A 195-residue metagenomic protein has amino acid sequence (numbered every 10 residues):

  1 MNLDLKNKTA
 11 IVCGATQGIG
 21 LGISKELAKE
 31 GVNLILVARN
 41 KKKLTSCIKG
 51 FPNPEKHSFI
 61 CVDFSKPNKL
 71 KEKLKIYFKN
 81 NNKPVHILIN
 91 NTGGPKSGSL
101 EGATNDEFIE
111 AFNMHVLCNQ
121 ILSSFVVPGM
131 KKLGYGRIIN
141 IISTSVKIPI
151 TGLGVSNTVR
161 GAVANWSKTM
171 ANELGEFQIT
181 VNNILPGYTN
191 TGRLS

Functional and structural regions predicted by a protein language model:
T16-G18: Conserved glycine-rich cofactor-binding loop
F51-N68: Rossmann-fold cofactor-recognition segment
S99-F112, I138, L194: Substrate-binding pocket helix/loop in short-chain dehydrogenase/reductase
A103, P149-N157, T169: Active-site loop-to-helix junction immediately N-terminal to the catalytic Tyr of the SDR YXXXK motif in Rossmann-fold
S123, V159-R160, S167: Active-site helix of classical SDR
P128, N172-E176: Alpha-helical segment proximal to the catalytic Tyr-Lys
S143: Residue(s) in the substrate-gating loop at a strand-loop-helix junction that position the organic substrate next
